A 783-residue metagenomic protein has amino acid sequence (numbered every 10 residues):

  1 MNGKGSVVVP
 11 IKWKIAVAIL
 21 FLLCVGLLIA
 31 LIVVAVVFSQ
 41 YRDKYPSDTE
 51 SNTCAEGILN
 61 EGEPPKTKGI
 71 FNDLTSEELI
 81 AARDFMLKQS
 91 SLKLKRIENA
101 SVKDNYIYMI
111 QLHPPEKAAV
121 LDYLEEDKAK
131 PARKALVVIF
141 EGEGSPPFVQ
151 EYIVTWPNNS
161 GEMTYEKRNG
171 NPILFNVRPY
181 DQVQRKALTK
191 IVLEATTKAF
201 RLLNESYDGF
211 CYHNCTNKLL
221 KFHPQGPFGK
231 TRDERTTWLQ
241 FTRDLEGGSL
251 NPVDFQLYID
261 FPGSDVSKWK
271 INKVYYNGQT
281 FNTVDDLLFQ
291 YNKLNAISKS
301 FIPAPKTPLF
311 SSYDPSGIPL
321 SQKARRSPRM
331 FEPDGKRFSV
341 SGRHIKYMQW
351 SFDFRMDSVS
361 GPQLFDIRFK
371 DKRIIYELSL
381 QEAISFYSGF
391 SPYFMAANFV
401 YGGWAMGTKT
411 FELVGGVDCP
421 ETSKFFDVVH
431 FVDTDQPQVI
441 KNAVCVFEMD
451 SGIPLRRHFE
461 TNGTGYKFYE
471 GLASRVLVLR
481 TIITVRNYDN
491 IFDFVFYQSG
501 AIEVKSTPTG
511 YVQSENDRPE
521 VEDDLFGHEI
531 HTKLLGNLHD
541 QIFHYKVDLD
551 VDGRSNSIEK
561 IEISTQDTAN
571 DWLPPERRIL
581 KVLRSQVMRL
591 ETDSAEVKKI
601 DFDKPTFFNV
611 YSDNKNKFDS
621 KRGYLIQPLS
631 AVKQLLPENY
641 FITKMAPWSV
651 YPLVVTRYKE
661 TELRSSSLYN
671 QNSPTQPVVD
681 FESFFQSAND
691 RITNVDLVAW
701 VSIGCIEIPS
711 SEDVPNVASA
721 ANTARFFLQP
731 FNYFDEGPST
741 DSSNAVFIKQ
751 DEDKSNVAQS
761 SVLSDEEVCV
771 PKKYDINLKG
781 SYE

Functional and structural regions predicted by a protein language model:
M1-I15: Short, low-complexity, Lys/Arg-enriched N-terminal segments of secretory-pathway carbohydrate enzymes
I15-A132, L136-T231, R235-P362, D366-S499 (+3 more regions): Extended effector regions of multi-domain proteins
